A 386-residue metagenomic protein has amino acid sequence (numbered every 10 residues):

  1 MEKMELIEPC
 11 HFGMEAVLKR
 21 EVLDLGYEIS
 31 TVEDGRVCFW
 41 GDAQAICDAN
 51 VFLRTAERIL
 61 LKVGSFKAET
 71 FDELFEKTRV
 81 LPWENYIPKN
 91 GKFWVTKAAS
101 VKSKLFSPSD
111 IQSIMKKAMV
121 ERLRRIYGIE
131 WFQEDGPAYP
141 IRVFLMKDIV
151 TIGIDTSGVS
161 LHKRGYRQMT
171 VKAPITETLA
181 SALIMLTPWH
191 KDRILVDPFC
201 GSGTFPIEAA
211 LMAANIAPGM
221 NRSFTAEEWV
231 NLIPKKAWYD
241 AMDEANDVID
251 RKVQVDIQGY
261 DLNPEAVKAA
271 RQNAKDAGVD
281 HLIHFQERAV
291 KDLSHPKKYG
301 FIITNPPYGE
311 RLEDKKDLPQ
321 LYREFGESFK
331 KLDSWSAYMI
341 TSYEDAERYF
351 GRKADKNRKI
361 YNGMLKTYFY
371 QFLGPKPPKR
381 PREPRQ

Functional and structural regions predicted by a protein language model:
E2-Y139, Q386: Non-catalytic nucleic-acid substrate-recognition regions in nucleic-acid-modifying enzymes
D48-T55, V159-R164, Q168-M169, G374-Q386: Flexible, glycine-/basic-rich loop-and-beta segments that form/coincide with the SAM-dependent methyltransferase
T96-A98, F144-L186: Class I S-adenosyl-L-methionine
S100-S103, S160, P307-R311: A short, flexible beta-alpha/helix-coil linker loop
I175-H295, E310-R311, D317: Conserved S-adenosyl-L-methionine
A289-D292, P296-Q386: C-terminal catalytic and target-recognition region of SAM-dependent MTase-like enzymes, primarily methyltransferases
